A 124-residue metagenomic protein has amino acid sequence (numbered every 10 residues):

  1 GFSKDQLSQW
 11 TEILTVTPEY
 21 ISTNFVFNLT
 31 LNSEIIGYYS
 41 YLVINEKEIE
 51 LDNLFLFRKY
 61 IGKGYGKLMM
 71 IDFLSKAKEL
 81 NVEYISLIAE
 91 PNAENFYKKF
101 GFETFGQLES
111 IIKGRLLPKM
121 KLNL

Functional and structural regions predicted by a protein language model:
G1-V16: Conserved GNAT-fold acetyl-CoA-binding loop/helix
L14-N28, E50: A short helix-loop-beta-strand connector motif used in the catalytic cores of GNAT acetyltransferases and, in some
N28, E34-L42, E50-F55: Conserved beta-strand in the GNAT
Y60-D72: Conserved acetyl-CoA pyrophosphate-binding loop and the N-cap/start of the following alpha-helix in GNAT-like
A77-E90: Conserved GNAT acetyl-CoA-binding A-motif
S86-I88, E103-K119: Conserved catalytic-core motifs of GNAT/GCN5-like acyltransferases
Y97-K98, F102: Conserved active-site tyrosine of GNAT-family acetyltransferases
